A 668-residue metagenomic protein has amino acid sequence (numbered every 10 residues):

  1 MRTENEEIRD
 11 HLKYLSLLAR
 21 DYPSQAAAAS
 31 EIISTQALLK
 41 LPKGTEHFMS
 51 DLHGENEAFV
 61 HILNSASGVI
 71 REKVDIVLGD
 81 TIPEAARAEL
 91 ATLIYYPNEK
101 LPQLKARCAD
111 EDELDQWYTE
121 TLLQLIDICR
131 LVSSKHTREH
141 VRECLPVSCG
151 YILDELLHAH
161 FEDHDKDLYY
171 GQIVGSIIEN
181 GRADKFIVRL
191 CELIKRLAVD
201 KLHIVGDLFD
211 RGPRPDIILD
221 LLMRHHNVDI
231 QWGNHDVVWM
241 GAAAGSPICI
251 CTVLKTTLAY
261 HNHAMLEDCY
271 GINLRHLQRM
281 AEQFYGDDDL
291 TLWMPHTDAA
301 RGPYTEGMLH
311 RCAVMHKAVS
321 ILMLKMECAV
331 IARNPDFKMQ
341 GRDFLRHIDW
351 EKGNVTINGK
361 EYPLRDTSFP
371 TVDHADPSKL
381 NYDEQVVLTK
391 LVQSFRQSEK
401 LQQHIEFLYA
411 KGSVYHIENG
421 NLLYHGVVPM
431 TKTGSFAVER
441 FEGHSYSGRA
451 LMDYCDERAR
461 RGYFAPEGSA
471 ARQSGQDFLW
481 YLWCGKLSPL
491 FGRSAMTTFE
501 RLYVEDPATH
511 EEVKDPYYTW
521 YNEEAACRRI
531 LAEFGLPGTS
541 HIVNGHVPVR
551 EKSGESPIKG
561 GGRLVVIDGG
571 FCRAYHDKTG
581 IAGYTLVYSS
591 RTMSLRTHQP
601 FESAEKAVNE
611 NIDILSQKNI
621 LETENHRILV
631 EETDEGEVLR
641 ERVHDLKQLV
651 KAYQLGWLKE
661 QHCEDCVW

Functional and structural regions predicted by a protein language model:
M1-W668: Feature recognizes metal-dependent phosphohydrolase scaffolds
